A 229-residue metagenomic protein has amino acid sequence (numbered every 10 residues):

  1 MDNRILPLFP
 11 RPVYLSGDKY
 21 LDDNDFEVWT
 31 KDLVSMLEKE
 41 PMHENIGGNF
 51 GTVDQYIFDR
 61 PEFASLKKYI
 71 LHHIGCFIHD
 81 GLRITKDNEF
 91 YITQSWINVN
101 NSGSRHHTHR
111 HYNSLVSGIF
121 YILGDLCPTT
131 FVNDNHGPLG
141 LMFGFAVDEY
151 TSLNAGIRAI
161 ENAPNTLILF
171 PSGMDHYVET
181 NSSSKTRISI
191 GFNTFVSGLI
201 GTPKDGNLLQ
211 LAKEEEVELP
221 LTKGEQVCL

Functional and structural regions predicted by a protein language model:
M1-I84, L208-K223: Non-heme Fe(II)/2-oxoglutarate
D2, R105-T108, E179: Catalytic micro-motifs at enzyme active sites that drive phosphoryl/nucleotidyl and oxygen chemistry
S16-Y20, I122, T194: Short beta-strand-to-loop capping motifs
E38-M42, D54-K67, T108-Y112, V132-G140 (+1 more regions): Short N-terminal helix-initiation segments at or just after the protein's N-terminus
P61-Y91, N101-L115, I122-C127: Active-site region of the double-stranded beta-helix
S95, V116, I188: Residue-level detector of short, conserved catalytic/binding motifs and their immediate flanks
N98-L169, V196-G206: Catalytic core of non-heme Fe(II) oxygenases with the double-stranded beta-helix
Y150-L229: Catalytic core of Fe(II)/2-oxoglutarate
